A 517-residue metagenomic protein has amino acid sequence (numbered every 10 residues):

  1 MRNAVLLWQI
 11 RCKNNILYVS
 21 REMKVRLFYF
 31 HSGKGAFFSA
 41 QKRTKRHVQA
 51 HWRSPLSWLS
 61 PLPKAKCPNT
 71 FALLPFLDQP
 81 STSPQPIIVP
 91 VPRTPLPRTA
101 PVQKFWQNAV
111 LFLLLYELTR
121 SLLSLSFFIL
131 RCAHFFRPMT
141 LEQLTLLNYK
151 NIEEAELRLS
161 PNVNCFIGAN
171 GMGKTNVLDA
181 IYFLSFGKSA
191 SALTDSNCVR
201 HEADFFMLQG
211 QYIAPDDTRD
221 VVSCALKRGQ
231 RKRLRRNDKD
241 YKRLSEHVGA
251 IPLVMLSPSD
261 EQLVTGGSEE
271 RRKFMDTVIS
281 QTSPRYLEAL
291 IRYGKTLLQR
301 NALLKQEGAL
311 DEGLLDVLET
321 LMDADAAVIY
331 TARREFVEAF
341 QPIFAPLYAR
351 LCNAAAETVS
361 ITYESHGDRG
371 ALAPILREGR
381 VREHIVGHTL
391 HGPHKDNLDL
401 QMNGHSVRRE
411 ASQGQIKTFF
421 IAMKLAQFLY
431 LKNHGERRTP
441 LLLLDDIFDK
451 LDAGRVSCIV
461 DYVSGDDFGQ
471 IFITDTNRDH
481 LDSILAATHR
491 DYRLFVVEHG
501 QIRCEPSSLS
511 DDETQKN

Functional and structural regions predicted by a protein language model:
V25, Q41-K42: Glycine-biased, low-complexity coil/linker segments
A133-A169, G313-A324, V328-L441, K450 (+4 more regions): Conserved NTPase motor "head" modules and their coupling/switch loops across ABC/AAA+ ATPases, GTPases, and GHKL ATPases
K174: Conserved lysine of the Walker
F186-E270, D276-T282, Y286, Q341 (+4 more regions): Nucleotide-state sensing region of NTPase/ATPase domains
Q262-L351, E364: An accessory alpha-helical subdomain
D445-I447: Walker B catalytic acidic pair
